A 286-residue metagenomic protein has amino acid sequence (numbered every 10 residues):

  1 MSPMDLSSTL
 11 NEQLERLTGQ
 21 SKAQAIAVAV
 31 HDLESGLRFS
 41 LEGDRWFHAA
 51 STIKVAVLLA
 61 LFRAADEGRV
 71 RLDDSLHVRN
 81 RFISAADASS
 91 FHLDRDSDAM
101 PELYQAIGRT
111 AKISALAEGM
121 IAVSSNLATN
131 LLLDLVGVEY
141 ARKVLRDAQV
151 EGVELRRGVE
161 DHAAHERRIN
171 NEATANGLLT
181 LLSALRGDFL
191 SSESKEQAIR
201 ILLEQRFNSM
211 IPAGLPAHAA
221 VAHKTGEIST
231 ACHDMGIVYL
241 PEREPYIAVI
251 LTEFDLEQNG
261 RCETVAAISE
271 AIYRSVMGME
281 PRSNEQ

Functional and structural regions predicted by a protein language model:
P3-A23, L37-R38, L135, L179-S209 (+1 more regions): Structured C-terminal helix/loop/strand segments within mature extracytoplasmic catalytic/sensor domains
G19-W46, V70: Short, conserved catalytic-motif segment at the N-terminal edge
A23-A25, E42-D44, T52, R71-D73 (+4 more regions): Extracytoplasmic
A25-I26, R109, I113, T129-L182 (+1 more regions): Mid-domain, small-residue-enriched loop/turn segments at the edges of structured enzyme/sensor domains
G36, H48-L76, M120, L178 (+1 more regions): Active-site SXXK
S40-H48, I113, A117, R167-R168: A short glycine/serine-rich beta->alpha loop
L72-F91, V136-G137: Acidic helix-start/capping segments at beta-turn-to-alpha-helix junctions
I83-N130: Conserved catalytic neighborhood of penicillin-recognizing serine enzymes
